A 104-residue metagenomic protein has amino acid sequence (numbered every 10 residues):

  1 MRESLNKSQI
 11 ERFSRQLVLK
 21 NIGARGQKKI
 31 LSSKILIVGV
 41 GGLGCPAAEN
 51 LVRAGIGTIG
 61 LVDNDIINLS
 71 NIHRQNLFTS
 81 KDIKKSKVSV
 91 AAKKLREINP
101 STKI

Functional and structural regions predicted by a protein language model:
M1-I104: Adenine nucleotide-associated cytosolic modules
